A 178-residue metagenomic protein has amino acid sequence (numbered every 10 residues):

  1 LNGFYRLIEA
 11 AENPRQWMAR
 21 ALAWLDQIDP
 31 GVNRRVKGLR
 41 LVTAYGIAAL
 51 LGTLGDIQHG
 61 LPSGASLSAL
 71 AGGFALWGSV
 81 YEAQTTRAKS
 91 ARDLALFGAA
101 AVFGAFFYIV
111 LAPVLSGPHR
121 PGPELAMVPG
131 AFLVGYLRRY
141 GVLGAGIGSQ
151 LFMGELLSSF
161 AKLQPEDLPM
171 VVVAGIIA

Functional and structural regions predicted by a protein language model:
L1-I177: Alpha-helical transmembrane segments and their membrane-interface boundaries that form or gate the permeation pathway
